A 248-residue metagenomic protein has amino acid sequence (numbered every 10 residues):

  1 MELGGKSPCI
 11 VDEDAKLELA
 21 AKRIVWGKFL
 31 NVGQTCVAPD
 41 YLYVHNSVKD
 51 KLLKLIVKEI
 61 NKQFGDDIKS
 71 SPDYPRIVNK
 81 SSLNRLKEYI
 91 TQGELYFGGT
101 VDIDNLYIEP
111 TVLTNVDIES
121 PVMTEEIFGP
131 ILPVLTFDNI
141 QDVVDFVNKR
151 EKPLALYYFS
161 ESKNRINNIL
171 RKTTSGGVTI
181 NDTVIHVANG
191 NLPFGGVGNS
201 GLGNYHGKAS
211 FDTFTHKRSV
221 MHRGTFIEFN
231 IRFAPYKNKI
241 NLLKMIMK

Functional and structural regions predicted by a protein language model:
M1-D117, I180, L242-K248: ALDH superfamily catalytic-core signature
I10, Y107-K248: Conserved C-terminal structural/oligomerization subdomain of aldehyde/semialdehyde dehydrogenase
